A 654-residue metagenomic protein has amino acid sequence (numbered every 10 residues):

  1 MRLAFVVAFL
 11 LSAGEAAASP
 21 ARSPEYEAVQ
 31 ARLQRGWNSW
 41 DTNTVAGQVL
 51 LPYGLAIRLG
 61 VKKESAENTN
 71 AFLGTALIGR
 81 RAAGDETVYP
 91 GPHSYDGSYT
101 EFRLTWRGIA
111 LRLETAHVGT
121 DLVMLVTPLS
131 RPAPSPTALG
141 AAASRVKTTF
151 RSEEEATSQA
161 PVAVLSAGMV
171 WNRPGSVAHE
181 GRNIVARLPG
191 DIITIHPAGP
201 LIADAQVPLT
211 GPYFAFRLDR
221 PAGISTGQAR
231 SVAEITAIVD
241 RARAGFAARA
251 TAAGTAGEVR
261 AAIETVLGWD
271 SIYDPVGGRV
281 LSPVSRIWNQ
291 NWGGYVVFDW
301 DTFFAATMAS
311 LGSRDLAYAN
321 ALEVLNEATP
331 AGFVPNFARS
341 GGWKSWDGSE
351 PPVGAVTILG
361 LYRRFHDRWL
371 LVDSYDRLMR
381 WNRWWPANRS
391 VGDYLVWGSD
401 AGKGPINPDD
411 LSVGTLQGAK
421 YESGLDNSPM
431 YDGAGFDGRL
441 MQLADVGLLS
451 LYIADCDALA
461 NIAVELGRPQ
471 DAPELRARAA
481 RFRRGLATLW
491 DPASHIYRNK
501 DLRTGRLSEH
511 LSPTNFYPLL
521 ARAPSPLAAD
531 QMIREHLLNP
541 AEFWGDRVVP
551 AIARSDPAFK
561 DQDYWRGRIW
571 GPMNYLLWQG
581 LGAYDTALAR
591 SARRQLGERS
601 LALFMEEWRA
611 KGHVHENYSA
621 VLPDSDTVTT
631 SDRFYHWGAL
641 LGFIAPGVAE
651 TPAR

Functional and structural regions predicted by a protein language model:
M1-V6: Sec-dependent signal peptide recognition, specifically the positively charged N-region followed immediately by
V7-L10, G14-T255, A583, T630-A639 (+1 more regions): Terminal accessory carbohydrate-recognition/targeting modules of carbohydrate-active enzymes
R22-I57, S345, E350-F365, D491-H536 (+3 more regions): C-terminal capping/lid segments that line or modulate ligand- or cofactor-binding pockets
P208-G227, A331, P335-V353, L359-R363 (+5 more regions): The feature captures the catalytic groove of carbohydrate-active enzymes
A253-L359, R363, R368-L371, M379 (+8 more regions): Substrate-binding groove/exosite segments of carbohydrate-active enzymes
T255-I272, V276, L311-G312, T329 (+6 more regions): Active-site acid/base region of carbohydrate-active enzymes
A317, L371, A472, A479 (+2 more regions): Solenoid-repeat scaffolds in large eukaryotic assemblies
